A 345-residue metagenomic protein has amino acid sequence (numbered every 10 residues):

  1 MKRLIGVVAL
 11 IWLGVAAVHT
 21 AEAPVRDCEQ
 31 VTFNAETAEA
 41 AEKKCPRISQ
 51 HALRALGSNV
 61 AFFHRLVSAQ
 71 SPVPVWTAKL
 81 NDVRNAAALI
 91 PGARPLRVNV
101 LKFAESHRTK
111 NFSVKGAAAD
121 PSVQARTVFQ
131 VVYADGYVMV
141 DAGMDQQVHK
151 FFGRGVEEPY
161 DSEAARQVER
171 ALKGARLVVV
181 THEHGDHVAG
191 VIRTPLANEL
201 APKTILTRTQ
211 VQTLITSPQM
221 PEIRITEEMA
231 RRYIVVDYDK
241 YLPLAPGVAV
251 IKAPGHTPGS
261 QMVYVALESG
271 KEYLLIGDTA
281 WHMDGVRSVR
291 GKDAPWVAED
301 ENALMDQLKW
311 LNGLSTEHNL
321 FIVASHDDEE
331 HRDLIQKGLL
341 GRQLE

Functional and structural regions predicted by a protein language model:
K2, A23-V25, Q30, A35-E42 (+1 more regions): Short, low-complexity, charge-dense intrinsically disordered segments
V7-A16: Bacterial N-terminal signal peptides
S71, E158-Q167, S269-E345: Cap/insert and terminal regions of metallo-dependent hydrolase folds
N81-L89, E163-G174, N198-K252, A298-N319: Metallo-beta-lactamase
S106-L177: Pre-active-site segment of Zn-dependent metallo-hydrolases
A142-M144, E183, H256-T257, G277-A280 (+1 more regions): Active-site metal-binding loops of divalent metal-dependent hydrolases
A175-D186: Metallo-beta-lactamase
A189-E199, D333-K337: Metal-dependent catalytic neighborhoods of phosphoester/phosphodiester hydrolases
